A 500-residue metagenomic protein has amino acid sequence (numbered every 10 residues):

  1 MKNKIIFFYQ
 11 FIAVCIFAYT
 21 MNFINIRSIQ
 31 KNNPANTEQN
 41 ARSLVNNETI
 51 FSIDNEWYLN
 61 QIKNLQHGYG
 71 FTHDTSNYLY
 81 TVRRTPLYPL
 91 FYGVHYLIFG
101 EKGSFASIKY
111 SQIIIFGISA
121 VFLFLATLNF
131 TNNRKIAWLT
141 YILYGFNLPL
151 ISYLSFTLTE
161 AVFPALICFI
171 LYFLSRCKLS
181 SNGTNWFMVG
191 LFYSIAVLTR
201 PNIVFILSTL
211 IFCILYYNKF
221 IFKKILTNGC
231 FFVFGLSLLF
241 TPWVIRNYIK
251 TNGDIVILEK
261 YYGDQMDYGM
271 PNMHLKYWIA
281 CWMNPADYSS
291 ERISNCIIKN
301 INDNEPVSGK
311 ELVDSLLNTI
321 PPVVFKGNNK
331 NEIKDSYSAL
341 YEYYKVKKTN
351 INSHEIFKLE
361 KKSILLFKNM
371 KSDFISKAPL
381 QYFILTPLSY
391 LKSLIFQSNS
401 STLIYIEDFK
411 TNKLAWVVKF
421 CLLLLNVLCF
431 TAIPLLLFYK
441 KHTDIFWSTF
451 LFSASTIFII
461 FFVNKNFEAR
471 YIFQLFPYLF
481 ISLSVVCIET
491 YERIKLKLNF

Functional and structural regions predicted by a protein language model:
M1-A41, T227-F232, F438, I445-F446 (+1 more regions): Start-transfer (signal-anchor) and selected internal transmembrane alpha helices of multi-pass inner/ER membrane
A18-H73, G229-N350: Juxtamembrane membrane-water interface segments immediately following transmembrane helices in multi-pass
S76-V94, I98-I118, W138, Y153 (+1 more regions): Loop-to-helix entry region of an early transmembrane alpha helix in multi-pass inner-membrane enzymes
G103-I114, E355-F450, A454: Membrane-interface anchor segments at the N-terminal boundary of transmembrane helices in multi-pass membrane enzymes
S107-T131, F169, T431, L435: Transmembrane-helix motifs of polytopic, lipid-linked glycan transferases
I108-I115, L139-L174, G183, A196-I206 (+1 more regions): Multi-pass, polyprenyl lipid-linked donor-dependent membrane glycosyltransferases
I170-N185, N218, C487: Membrane-interface transmembrane helices that cradle and orient dolichyl/undecaprenyl
N185-R200, I211, G235-L239: Membrane-interface alpha helices of multi-pass inner-membrane proteins
